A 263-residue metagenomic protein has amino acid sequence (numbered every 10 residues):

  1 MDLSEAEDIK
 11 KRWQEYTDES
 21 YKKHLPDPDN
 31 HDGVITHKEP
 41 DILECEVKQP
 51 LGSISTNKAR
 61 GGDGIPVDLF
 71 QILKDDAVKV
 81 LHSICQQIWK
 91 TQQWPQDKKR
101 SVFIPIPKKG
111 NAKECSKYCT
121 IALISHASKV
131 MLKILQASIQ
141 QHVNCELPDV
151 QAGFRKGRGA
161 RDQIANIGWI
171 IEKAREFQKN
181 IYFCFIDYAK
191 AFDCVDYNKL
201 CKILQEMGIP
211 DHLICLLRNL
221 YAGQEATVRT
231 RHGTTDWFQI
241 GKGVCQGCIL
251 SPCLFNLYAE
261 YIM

Functional and structural regions predicted by a protein language model:
M1-K117, A122, H126-V130, L147: Surface-exposed loop/turn segments and immediately adjacent short secondary-structure elements within folded domains
Y16-S20, P50-S53, D68-I72, I84-Q87 (+12 more regions): Alpha-helical recognition domains of nuclear gene-regulatory proteins
I35, I65-L73, Q151-R158, F185-A191: Conserved short loop/turn motifs at secondary-structure junctions
N57-I65, F103, K113-L123, R161-Q205: Conserved catalytic palm subdomain of right-hand nucleotidyl-transferase polymerases, strongest for RNA-directed enzymes
K99-E114, Q141-V143, A226-F238: Active-site-adjacent bridging/hinge elements
S116-L147, A189-F192, G241-M263: Conserved pre-motif C helix in the palm subdomain of viral-like polymerases
Y188-M263: Conserved polymerase palm-domain catalytic core
